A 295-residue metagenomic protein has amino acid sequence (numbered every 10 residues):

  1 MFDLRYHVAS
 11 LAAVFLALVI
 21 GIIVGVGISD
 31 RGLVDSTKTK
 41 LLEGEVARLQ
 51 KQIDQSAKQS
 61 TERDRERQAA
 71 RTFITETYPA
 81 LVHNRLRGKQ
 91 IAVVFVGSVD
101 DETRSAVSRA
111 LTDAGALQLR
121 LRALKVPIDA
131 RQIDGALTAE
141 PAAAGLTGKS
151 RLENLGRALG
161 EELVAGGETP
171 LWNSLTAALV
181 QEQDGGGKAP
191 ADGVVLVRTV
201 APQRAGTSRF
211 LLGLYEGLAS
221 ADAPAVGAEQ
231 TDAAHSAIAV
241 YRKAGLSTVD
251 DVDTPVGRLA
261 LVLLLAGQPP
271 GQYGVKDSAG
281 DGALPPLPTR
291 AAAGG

Functional and structural regions predicted by a protein language model:
M1-Y6: Terminal targeting segments of Actinobacterial cell-envelope proteins
A9-G25: Hydrophobic membrane-insertion alpha-helices, especially the h-region of bacterial N-terminal signal peptides
D30-L81: Long, leucine- and charge-enriched amphipathic alpha-helices that form heptad-repeat coiled-coil/leucine-zipper-like
I74, Y78, R104, S108 (+1 more regions): Extracytoplasmic/secreted envelope proteins and their assembly/folding machinery, especially bacterial periplasmic
Y78-L86, E182-G187: Short boundary motifs at domain starts and secondary-structure transition points
H83-G145: Domain-scale macromolecular recognition modules
K125-P202, G206-G213, L218: A substrate-binding/cap region within the structured catalytic cores of diverse enzymes
V194-G295: Extracytoplasmic/luminal low-complexity segments enriched in Pro/Gly and acidic/polar residues that act as flexible
